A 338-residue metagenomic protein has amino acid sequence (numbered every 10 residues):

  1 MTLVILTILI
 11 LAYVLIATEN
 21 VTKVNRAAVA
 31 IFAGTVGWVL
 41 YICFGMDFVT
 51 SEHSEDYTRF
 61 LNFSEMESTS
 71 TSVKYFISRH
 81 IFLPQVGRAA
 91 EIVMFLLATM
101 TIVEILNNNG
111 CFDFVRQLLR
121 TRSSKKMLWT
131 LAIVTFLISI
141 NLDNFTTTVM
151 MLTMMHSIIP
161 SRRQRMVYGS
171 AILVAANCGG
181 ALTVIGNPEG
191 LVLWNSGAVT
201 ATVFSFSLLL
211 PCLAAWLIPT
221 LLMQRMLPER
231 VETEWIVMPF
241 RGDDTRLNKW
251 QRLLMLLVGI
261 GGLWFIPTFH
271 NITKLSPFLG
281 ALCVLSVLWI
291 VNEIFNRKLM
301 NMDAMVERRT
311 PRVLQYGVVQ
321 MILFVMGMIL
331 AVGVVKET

Functional and structural regions predicted by a protein language model:
M1, V21-R26, H53-N62, Y75-I92 (+4 more regions): Interfacial loop-to-helix junctions that mark the boundaries of transmembrane helices in multi-pass membrane
M1-I8, G87-A98, I140-T148, C178 (+2 more regions): Structural signature of hydrophobic alpha-helical transmembrane segments
M1-V4, A89-I92, L119-I133, I159-Y168 (+2 more regions): Membrane-interfacial loop-to-helix junctions in multi-pass transporters
V4-I8, V14, F44-S78, M226-V258 (+1 more regions): Intrinsically disordered, low-complexity non-transmembrane regions of multi-pass membrane transporters
V4-L6, S161-M166, S170, L182-T183 (+3 more regions): Juxtamembrane and boundary regions of transmembrane helices in multi-pass small-molecule transporters and channels
T22-K23, V103-D113, I138-M150, G179-N187 (+1 more regions): Short helix-coil transition sites and intra-membrane helix breaks within transmembrane domains of multi-pass
Y57-E67, G87, N109, D113-L118 (+3 more regions): Transmembrane helical segments that form the transport core of multi-pass membrane transport proteins
K126-A181, V192-N195: Hydrophobic transmembrane alpha-helices that form the pore/transport pathway of multi-pass ion and small-solute
